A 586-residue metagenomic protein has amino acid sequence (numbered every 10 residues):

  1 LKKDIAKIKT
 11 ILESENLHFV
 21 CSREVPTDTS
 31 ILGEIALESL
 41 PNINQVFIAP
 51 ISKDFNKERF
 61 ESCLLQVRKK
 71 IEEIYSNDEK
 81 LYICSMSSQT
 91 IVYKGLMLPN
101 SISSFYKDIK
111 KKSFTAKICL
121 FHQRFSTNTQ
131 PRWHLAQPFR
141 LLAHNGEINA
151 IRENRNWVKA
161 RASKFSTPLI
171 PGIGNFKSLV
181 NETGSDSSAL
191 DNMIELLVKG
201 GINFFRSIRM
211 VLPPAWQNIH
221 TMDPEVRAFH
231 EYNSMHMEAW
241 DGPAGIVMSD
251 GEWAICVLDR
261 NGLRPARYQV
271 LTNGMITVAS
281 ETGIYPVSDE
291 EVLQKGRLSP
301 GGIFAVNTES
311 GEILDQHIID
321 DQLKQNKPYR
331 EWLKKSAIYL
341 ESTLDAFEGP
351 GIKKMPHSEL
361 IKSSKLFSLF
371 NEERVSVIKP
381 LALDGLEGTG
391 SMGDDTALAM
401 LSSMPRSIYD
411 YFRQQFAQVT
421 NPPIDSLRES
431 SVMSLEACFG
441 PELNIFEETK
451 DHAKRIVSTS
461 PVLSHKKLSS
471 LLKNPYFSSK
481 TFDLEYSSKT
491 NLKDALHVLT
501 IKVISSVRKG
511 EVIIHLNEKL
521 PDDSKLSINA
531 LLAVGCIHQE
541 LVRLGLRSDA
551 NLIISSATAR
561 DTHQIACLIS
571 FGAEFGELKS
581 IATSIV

Functional and structural regions predicted by a protein language model:
L1-D451: Conserved short alpha-helical segments that host acidic/polar catalytic motifs at enzyme active sites
K110-F114, Q137, A382-G388, G393-G545: Non-catalytic terminal/interface segments that mediate subunit docking, oligomerization, and allosteric communication
F125-T127, G283, S487-S488, T558-T562: Short acidic loop-to-helix transition motifs that present clustered carboxylates
N154, E309, K519-P521, A557 (+1 more regions): Short, ordered loop/turn segments at secondary-structure junctions
F304, E518, L568: Conserved, mostly hydrophobic/aromatic
R543-S556: Short beta-strand/loop segments at the ligand-binding rim of alpha/beta enzyme cores
A559-G572: Catalytic cores of alpha/beta
S570-V586: Glycine-rich phosphate-binding active-site loops on the catalytic face of alpha/beta enzymes
